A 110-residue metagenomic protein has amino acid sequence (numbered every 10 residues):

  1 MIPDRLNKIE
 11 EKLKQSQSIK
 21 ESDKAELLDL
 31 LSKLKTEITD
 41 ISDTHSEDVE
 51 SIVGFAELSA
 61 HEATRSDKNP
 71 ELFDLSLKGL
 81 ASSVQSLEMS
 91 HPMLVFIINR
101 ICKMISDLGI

Functional and structural regions predicted by a protein language model:
M1-K35: Short terminal alpha-helical segments
P3-L6, Q17, K24, S42 (+3 more regions): Amphipathic alpha-helical coiled-coil segments with heptad-repeat character
E10-L13, Q17, K35-S42, A56-A63 (+4 more regions): A structural signal for well-ordered alpha-helices, especially hydrophobic packing surfaces of coiled-coils
A25-D29, V49-G54, D74, K78 (+1 more regions): Short, charged, amphipathic alpha-helical segments
D40-S59, N69-L72, I98: Short, charged early-sequence alpha-helical segments and their helix-coil boundaries
F55, T64-K68, L72-S82: Amphipathic alpha-helical hairpins
D74-I110: Amphipathic alpha-helical binding modules
